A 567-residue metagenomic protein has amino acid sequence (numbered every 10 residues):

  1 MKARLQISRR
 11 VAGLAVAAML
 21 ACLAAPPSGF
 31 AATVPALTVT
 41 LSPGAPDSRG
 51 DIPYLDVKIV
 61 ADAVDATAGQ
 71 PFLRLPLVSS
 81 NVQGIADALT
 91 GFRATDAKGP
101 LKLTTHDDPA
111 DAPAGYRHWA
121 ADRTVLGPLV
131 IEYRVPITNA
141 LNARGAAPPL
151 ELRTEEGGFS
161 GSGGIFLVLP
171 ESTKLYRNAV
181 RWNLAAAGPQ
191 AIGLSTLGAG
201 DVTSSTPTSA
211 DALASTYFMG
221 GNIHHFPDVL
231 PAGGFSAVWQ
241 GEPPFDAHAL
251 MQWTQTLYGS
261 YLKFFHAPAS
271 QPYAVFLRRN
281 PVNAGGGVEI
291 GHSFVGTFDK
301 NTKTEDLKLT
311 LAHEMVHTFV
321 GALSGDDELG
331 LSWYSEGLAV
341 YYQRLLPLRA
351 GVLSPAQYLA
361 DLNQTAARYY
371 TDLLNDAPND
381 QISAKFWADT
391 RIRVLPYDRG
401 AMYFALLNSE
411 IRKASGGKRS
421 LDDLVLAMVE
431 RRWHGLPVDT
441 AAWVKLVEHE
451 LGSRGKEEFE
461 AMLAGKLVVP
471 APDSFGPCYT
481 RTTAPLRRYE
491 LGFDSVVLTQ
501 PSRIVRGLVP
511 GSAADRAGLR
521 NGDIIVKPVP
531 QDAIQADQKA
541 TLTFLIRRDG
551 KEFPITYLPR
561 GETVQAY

Functional and structural regions predicted by a protein language model:
G13-S28: Bacterial N-terminal signal peptides
A32-L41, K58, A88, H434-Y567: Beta/coil-rich, acidic/histidine-enriched accessory regions frequently appended to metallopeptidases
I52-A86, L167-P170, K174-A185: Surface-exposed beta-strand/loop patches in extracellular or lumenal glycoproteins
V82-P149: A surface-exposed beta-strand-loop module
I85-G91, P136, G164-L167, E171 (+4 more regions): Zn2+-dependent metallopeptidase catalytic core
V135-K174: Glycine/proline-rich low-complexity spacer/linker segments in large multi-domain proteins
H224-L331: Juxtacatalytic substrate-recognition/specificity segment
E328-A401, A414, E430-R432: Acidic/His/Gly-enriched intrinsically disordered linker/tail segments that often contain short helix/coil "MoRF-like"
